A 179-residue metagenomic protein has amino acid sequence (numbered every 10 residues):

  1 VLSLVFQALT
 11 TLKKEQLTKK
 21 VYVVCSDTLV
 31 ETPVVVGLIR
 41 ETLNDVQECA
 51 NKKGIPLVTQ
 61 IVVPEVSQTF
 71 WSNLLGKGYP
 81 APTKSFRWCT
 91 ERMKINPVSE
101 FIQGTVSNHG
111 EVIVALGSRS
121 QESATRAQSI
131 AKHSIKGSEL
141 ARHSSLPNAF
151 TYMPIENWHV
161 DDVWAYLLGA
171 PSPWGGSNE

Functional and structural regions predicted by a protein language model:
V1-E179: Nucleotide-activated chemistry modules centered on ATP-dependent adenylation/adenylyltransferase
